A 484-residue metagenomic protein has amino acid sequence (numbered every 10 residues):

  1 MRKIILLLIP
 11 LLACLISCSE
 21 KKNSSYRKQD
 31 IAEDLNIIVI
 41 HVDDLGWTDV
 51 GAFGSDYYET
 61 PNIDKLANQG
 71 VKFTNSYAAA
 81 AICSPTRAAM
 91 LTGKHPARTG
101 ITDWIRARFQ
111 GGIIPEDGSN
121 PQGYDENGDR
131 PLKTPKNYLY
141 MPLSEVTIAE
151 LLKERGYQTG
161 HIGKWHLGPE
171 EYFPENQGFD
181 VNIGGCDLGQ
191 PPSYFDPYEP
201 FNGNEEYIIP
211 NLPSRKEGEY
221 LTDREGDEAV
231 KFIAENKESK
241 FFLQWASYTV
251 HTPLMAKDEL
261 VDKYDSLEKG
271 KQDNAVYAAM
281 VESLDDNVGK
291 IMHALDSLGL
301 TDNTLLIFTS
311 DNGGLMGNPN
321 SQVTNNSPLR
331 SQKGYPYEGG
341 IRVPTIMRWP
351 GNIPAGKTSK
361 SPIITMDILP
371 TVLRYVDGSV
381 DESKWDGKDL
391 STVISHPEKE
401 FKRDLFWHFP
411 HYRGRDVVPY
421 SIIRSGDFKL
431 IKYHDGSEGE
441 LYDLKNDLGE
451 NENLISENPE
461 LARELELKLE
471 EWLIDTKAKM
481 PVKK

Functional and structural regions predicted by a protein language model:
S25-V71, E452-E460: Active-site-proximal N-terminal segment of extracellular/periplasmic enzymes that hydrolyze or transfer
E33, D56-T60, Y77-I82, R108 (+9 more regions): A short beta-strand-to-alpha-helix junction
I37, D43, L152, K164 (+5 more regions): A short aromatic-rich beta-strand->coil structural motif
D56-A88, G93-R98, Q158-G160, D180-C186: Short, structured active-site-proximal loop/turn typified by the sulfatase FGly-forming signature C/S-X-P-X-R
R106-Q158, W165-F241, S247-A256, E268-K269 (+1 more regions): Formylglycine-dependent
P174-G178, P253-K257, H293-N352, I364: Histidine-centered active-site microenvironments of extracellular/periplasmic hydrolases and transferases
V181, C186, G314-E338, N352-K357 (+3 more regions): C-terminal cap/loop subdomain of S1 sulfatases and analogous C-terminal strand-loop tails that border
G226-N236, D262-T304, R463, E471: A long, amphipathic alpha-helix that forms part of the scaffold/cap immediately adjacent to metal-dependent active
